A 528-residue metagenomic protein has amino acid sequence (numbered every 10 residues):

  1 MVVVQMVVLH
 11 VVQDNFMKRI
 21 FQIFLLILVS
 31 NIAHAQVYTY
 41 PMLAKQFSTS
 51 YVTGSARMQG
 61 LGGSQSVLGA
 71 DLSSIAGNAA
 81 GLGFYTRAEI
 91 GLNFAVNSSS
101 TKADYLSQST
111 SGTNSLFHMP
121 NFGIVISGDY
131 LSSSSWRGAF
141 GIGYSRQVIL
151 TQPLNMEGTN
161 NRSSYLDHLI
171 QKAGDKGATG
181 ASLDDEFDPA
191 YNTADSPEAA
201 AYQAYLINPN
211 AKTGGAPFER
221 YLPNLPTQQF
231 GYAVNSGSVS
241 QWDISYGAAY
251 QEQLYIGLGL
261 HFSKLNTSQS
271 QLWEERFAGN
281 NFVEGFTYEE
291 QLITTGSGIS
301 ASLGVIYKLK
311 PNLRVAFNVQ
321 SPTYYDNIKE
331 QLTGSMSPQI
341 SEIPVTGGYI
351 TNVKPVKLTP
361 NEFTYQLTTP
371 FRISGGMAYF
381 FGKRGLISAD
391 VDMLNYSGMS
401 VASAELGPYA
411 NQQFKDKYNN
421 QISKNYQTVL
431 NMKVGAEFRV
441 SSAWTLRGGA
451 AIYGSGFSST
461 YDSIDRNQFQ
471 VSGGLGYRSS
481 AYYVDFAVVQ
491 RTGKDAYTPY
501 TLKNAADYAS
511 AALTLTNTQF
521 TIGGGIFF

Functional and structural regions predicted by a protein language model:
M1-T39, F528: Bacterial Sec-dependent N-terminal signal peptides
L25, Y85, S268: Active-site-proximal flexible loops/turns
Q36-T53, S127-F528: Outer-membrane beta-barrel porins/channels
A56, L68-N161, S240: Outer-membrane beta-barrel translocator/receptor signature
